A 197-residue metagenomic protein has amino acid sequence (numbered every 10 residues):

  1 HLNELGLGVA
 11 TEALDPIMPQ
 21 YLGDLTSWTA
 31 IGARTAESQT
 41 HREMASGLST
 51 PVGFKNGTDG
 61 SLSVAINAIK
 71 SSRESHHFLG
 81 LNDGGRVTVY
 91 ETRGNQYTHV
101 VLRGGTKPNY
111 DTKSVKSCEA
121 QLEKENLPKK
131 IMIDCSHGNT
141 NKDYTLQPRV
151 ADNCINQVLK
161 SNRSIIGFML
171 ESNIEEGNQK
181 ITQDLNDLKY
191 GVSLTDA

Functional and structural regions predicted by a protein language model:
H1-Y110, S114-V115, H137-G138, K142 (+5 more regions): Active-site-facing alpha/beta catalytic cores
C118-N126: Redox- and metal-dependent alpha/beta enzyme cores, enriched for Fe-S-associated oxidoreductases and cofactor-handling
L127, S161-N162: Short, structurally constrained coil/turn elements that cap an alpha-helix or connect an alpha-helix to the following
K130, G167: Hydrophobic "anchor" residues on beta-strands that sit immediately upstream of conserved functional sites
I133: Conserved, mostly hydrophobic/aromatic
L194-A197: Helix-rich interaction surfaces within compact, conserved domain-sized segments that mediate assembly or partner
